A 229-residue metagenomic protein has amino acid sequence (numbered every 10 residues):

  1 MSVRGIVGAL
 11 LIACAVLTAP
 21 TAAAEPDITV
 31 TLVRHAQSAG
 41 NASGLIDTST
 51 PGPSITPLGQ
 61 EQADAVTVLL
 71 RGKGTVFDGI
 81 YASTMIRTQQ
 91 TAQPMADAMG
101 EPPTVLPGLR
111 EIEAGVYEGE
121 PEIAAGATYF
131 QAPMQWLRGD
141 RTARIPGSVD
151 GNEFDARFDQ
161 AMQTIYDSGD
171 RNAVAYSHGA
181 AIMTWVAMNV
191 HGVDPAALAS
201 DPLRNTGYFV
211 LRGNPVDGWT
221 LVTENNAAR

Functional and structural regions predicted by a protein language model:
M1-A24: Secretory targeting and sorting signals
E25-V105, N152: Active-site-proximal alpha-helix that buttresses catalytic centers in soluble enzyme cores
V30, R171-G179: Generic beta-sheet signal
S54, A96-D159: Phosphate-handling substructures
K73-V76, I165-R171: Glycine-rich phosphate-binding loop signature in dinucleotide/nucleotide-binding domains
A82-S83, A156, Y176-S177: Short beta-strand scaffold positions
V193-T220: Domain-level recognition of soluble alpha/beta enzyme cores, biased toward histidine phosphatases/phosphomutases
V222-R229: Short, solvent-exposed aromatic-acidic interface loops
